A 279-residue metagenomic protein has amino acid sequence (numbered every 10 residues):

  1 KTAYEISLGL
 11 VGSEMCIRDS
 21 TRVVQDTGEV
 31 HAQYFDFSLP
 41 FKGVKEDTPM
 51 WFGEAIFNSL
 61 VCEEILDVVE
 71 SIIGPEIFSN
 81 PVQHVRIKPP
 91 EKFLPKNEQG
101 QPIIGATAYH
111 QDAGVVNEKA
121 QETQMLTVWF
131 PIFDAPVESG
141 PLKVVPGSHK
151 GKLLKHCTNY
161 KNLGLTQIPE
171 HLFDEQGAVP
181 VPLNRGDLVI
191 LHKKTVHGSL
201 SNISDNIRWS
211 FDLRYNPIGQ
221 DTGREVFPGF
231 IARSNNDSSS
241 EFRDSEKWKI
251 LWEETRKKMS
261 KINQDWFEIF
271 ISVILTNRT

Functional and structural regions predicted by a protein language model:
K1, G12-E14, R18-Y109, V116-E118: Non-heme Fe(II)-dependent double-stranded beta-helix
T2-I6: Short, exposed "boundary/linker" segments that immediately precede the start of a downstream structural module
V11-G12, R185: Short, flexible surface segments
E29, K155-T158, L188-I190, K194-T279: Non-heme Fe(II)/2-oxoglutarate
P75-I77, P81-Q83, G105-T107, Q124-F130 (+2 more regions): Generic beta-strand structural signal
P90, A135-V196: Double-stranded beta-helix
K92-E98, Y109, K119-A120, E138-V144 (+2 more regions): A short secondary-structure junction signal
H110, N117-V137, P182-R185, R214-P217: Short, conserved beta-strand element in jelly-roll/cupin
